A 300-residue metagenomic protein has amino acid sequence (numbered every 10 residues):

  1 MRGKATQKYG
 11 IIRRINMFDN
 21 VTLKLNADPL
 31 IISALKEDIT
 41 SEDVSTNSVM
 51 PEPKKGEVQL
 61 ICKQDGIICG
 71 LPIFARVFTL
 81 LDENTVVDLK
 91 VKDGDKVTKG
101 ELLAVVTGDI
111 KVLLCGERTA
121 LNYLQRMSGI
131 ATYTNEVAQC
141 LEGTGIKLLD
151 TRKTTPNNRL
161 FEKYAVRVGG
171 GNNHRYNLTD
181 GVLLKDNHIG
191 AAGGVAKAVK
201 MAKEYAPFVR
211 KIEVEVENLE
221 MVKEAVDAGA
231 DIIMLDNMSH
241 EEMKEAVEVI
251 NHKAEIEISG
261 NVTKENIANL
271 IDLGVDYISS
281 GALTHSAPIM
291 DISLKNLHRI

Functional and structural regions predicted by a protein language model:
M1-R2, T6-Q7: N-terminal amphipathic/hydrophobic targeting modules at extreme N-termini, encompassing cleavable Sec/SRP-type signal
R2, R13-R14: Basic polycationic patches enriched in arginine
R14-A228, I232, E245-V249, E257 (+2 more regions): Acidic/glycine-rich phosphate/pyrophosphate-binding loops and surrounding catalytic core that coordinate Mg2+
N237, G260, G281-A282: Short secondary-structure boundary segments
H252-E255, L297-I300: Short acidic, glycine/proline-enriched helix-loop-strand junctions
P288-L297: Structured adenosyl-cofactor binding patch, chiefly the S-adenosyl-L-methionine
